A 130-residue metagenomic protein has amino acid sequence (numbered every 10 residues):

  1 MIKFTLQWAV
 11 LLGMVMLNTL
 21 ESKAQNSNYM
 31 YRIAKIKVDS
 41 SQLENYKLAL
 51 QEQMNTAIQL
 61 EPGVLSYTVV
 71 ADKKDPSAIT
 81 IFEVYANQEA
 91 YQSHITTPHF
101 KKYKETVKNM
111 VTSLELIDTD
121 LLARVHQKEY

Functional and structural regions predicted by a protein language model:
F4-W8, M16-M30, T68-D75, K104-Y130: Glycine-rich beta-strand-turn "strand-cap" elements at beta-sheet edges
M30-L60: N-terminal targeting signals for Sec/Tat export/insertion, comprising classic cleavable signal peptides
D39-Q42, D75, N87: Acidic/polar helix N-cap motif
E52, T56-S66, V84-D118: An amphipathic, aromatic/His-enriched active-site/gating alpha helix that lines ligand/cofactor pockets
A78: Short glycine-/small-residue motifs
